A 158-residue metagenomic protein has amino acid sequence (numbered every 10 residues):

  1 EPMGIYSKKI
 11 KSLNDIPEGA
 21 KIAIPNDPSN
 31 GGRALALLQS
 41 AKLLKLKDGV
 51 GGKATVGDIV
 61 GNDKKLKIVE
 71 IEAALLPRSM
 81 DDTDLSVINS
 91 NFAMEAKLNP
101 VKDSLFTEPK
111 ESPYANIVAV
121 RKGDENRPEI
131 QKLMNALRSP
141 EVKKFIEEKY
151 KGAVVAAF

Functional and structural regions predicted by a protein language model:
E1-L44, K143: A conserved helix-loop-strand patch within extracytoplasmic ligand-binding domains of the periplasmic binding
E1-P2, I16-P17, T107-A115: Short Pro/Gly-enriched coil loops immediately N-terminal to beta-strands
P2-L13, A115-R127: A bilobed periplasmic-binding-protein/Venus flytrap-type ligand-binding module shared by bacterial periplasmic
E18-G19, L43-E70: A local structural motif
E18-G19, N126-A136: Short amphipathic alpha-helical coupling segments at ligand-binding clamshell hinges and other catalytic/signaling
G32-Q39, L137-A157: Periplasmic-binding protein-like
A36-L37, G57-V87, F92: Short helices/loops that flank or line small-molecule/ion binding pockets
L85, N89, K97-E111: Short beta-strand->loop
